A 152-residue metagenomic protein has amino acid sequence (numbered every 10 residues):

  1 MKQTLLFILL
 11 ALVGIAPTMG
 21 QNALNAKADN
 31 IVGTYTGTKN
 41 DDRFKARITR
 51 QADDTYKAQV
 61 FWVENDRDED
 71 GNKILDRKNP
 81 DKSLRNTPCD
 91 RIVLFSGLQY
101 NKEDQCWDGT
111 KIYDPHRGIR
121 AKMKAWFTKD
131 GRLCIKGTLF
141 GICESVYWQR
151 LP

Functional and structural regions predicted by a protein language model:
T4-V13: Sec-dependent N-terminal signal peptides
V13-Q21: C-terminal segment of classical bacterial N-terminal signal peptides
Q21-T34: N-terminal helix-cap/turn-to-beta initiation motif at the start of protein domains
V32, G37-T38, R43-D114, R120-K122: Central antiparallel beta-sheet cores of small beta-barrel/beta-sandwich binding domains
H116-R117, K122-W126, R132-V146: Short, exposed beta-strand-loop hairpins at the edges of beta-sheets in extracellular/periplasmic proteins
Y147-P152: Short beta-strand-to-coil "C-cap" segments at the C-terminal boundary of structured domains/repeats, marking
